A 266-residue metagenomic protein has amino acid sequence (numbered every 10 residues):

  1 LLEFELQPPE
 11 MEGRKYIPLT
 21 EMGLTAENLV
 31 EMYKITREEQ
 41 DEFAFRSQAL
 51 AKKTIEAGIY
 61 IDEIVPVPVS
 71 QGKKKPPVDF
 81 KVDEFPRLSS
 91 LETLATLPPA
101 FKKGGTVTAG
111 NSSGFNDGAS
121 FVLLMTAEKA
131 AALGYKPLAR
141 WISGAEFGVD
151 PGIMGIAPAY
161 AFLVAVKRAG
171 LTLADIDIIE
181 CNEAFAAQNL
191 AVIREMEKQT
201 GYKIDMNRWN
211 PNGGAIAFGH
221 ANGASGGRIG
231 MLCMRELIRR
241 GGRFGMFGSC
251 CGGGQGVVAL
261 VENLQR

Functional and structural regions predicted by a protein language model:
L1-E3, F85, E128, E195-Y202 (+1 more regions): A glycine- and small-aliphatic-rich helix-loop capping segment at beta-alpha/alpha-beta transitions that lines
L1-N28: Flexible glycine-/small-residue-enriched beta->alpha junction loops that bind anionic phosphate/pyrophosphate groups
L24-E27, E63, Q71, I142 (+1 more regions): Active-site pocket-lining segment
L29-T36, D41-F43, G104-F115, A145 (+3 more regions): Cysteine-centered functional microenvironments
V30-I59, V122-E128, I193-R194, A221-G242 (+1 more regions): Active-site-proximal alpha-helical scaffold in enzymes
E31, L91-I156, Y160-V164, R168-A169 (+4 more regions): Condensing-enzyme catalytic core mediating Claisen C-C bond formation in acyl metabolism
E39-A132, R194, K198, M206-R208: N-terminal extracellular/periplasmic Venus flytrap/periplasmic-binding protein-like
